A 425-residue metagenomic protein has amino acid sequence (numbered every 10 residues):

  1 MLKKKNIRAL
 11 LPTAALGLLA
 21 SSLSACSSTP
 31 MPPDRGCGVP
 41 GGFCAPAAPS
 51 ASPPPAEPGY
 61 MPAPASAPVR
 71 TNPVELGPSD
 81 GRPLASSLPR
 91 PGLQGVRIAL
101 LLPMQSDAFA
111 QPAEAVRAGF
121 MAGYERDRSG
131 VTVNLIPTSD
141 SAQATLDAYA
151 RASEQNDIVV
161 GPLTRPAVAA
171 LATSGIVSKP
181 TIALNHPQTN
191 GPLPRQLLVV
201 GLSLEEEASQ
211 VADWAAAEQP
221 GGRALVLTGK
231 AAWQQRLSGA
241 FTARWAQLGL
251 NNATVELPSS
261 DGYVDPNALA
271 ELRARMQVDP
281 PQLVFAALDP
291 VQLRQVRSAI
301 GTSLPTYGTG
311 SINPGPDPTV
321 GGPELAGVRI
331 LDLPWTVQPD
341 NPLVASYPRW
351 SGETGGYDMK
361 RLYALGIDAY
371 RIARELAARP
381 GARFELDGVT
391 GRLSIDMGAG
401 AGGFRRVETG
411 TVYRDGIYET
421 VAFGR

Functional and structural regions predicted by a protein language model:
S21-A25: C-terminal motif of bacterial Sec signal peptides marking the signal peptidase cleavage site
S27-P30: Bacterial signal peptide processing site
P49, P55, Y60-P62, P68 (+3 more regions): Solvent-exposed, acidic/polar segments of extracytosolic/periplasmic ligand-binding ectodomains
L76-V96, L101-A118: Extracytoplasmic "Venus flytrap"
G95, Q111-A115, S129-N190: Beta-alpha junction/loop-to-helix N-cap segments that form part of ligand/metal-binding clefts
D157-N251, Y307, I312-V320: Extracytoplasmic ligand/sensor domains, especially the bilobed periplasmic-binding protein
R297-I367: Extracellular/periplasmic periplasmic-binding protein-like sensory domains
R349, E353-A422: Segments of small-molecule ligand-sensing domains
